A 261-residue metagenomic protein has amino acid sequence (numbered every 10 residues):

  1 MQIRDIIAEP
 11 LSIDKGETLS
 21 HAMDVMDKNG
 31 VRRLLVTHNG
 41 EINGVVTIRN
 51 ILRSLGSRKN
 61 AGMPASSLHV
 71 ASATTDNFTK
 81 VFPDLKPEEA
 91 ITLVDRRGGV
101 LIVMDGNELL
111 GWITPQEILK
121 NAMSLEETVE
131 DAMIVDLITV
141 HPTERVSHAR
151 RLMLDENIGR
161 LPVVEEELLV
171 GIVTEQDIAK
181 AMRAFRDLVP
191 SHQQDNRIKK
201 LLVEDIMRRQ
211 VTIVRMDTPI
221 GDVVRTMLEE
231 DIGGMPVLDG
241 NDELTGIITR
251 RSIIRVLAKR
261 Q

Functional and structural regions predicted by a protein language model:
M1-E9, T47-T79, K86-D95, E108-L154 (+3 more regions): Tandem CBS (Bateman) regulatory domains
M1-V46, R53: Hydrophobic, helix-prone linear segments
E9-P10, L19, I42, F78 (+3 more regions): Short glycine/proline-centered loop/turn elements that form peptide/ligand docking sites
E17, P83-K86, E144, T218: Extracytoplasmic Gram-positive cell-surface binding/anchoring modules and repeats
T18-H21, V25, E89, H148 (+1 more regions): Well-ordered alpha-helical segments embedded in enzymatic catalytic cores
M26, L34-R49, V94, L101-Q116 (+4 more regions): A glycine-centered beta-loop-beta connector
T218-M235: Short cationic/low-complexity microdomains
